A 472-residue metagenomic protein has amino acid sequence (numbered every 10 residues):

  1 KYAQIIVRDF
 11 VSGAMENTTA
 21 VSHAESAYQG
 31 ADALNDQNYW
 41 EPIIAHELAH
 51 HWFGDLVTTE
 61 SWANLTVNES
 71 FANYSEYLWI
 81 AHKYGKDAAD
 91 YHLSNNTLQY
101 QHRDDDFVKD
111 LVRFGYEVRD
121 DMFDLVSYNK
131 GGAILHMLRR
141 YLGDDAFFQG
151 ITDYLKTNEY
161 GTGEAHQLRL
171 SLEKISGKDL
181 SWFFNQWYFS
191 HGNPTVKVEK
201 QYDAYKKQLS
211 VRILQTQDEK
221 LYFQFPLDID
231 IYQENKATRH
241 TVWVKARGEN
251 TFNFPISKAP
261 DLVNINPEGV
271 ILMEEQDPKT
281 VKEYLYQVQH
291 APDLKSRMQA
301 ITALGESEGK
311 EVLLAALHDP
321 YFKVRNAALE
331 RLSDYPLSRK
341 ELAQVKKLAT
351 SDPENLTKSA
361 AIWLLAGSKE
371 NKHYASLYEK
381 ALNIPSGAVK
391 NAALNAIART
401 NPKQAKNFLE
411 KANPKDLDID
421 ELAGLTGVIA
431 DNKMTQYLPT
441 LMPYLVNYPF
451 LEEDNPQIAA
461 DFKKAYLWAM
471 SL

Functional and structural regions predicted by a protein language model:
K1-L214: Hydrophobic alpha-helical and helix-loop surface patches within well-folded domains that function as non-catalytic
Y2, N64-E69, G150-D153, Q167 (+8 more regions): Composition- and surface-driven signal marking solvent-exposed, interaction-prone regions in large proteins
V21, P42-H46, G132-H136, Q149 (+12 more regions): Feature representing long, continuous alpha-helical segments
A49, D145, N158-A343, K347 (+4 more regions): Non-catalytic accessory/interaction domains
G131-I134, F147-I151, E164-A165, T280 (+6 more regions): N-terminal alpha-helical segment
G269-M273, K295-S307, A315, R325-L337 (+6 more regions): Structural detector for internal amphipathic alpha-helices that build alpha-solenoid repeat scaffolds
D277-Q287, S307-H318, P336-T350, K369-N383 (+2 more regions): Amphipathic alpha-helical scaffolding segments comprising HEAT/armadillo-like alpha-solenoid repeats
